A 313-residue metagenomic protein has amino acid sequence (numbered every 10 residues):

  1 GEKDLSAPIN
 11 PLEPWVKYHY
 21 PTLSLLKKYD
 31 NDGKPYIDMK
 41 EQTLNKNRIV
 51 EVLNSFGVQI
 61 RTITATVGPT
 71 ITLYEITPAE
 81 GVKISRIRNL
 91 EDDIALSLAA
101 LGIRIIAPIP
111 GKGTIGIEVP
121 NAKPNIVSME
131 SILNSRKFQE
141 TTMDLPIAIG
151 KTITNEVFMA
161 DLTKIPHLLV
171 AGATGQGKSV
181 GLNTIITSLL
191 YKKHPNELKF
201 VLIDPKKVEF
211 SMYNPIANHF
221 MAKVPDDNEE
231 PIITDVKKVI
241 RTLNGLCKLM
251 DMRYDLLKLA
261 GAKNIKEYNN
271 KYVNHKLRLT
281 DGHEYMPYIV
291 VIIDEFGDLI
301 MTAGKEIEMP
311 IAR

Functional and structural regions predicted by a protein language model:
G1-H167, M221: Low-complexity, intrinsically disordered P/S/T-rich segments
I9, S55-F56, I185, Y213 (+1 more regions): Bulky hydrophobic/aromatic packing residues
W15-P21, I109-T114, E118, K137-A262 (+2 more regions): P-loop NTPase catalytic phosphate-binding loop
I132, L249, K271: Residues that form generic nucleotide/phosphate-binding pockets
A262-Y272: Short glycine-rich substrate-engagement loop in P-loop NTPases that contacts/grips substrate
V273-R278: Conserved helix/coil segment N-terminal to the catalytic DExD/H
